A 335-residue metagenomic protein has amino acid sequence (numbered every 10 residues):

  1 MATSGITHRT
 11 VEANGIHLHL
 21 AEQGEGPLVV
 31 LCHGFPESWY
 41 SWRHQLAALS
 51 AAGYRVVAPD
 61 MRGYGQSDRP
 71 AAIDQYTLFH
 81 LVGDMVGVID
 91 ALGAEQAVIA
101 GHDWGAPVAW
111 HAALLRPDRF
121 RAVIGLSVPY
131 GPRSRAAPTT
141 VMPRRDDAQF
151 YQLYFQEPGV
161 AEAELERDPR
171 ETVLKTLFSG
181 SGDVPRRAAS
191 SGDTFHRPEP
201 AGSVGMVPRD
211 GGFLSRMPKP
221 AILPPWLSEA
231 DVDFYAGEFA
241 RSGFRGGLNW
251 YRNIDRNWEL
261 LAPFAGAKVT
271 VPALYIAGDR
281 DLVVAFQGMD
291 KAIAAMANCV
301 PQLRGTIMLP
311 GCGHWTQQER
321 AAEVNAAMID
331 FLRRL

Functional and structural regions predicted by a protein language model:
A2-G5, L18, Q66-D68, I73-Q96 (+2 more regions): Flexible "cap/lid" subdomain of the alpha/beta-hydrolase fold that forms the substrate-access gate
T7-A13: Short acidic-hydrophobic surface loop/beta-edge motif
I16-D68: Conserved HGGG/HGGXW glycine-rich cap/lid loop of the alpha/beta-hydrolase fold
G24, L92-E95, L335: Glycine-rich phosphate-binding loop signature in dinucleotide/nucleotide-binding domains
G34, T77, E319-R320: Active-site helix-initiating loop/hinge in glycosyltransferases
P36, M61-G65, Y130, D281 (+1 more regions): Alpha/beta-hydrolase active-site loop signature
R43, W110-L114, N325: Short, hydrophobic alpha-helix immediately C-terminal to the catalytic nucleophile
P301-L335: Catalytic active-site module of serine/aspartate enzymes centered on a nucleophile-bearing elbow/loop
